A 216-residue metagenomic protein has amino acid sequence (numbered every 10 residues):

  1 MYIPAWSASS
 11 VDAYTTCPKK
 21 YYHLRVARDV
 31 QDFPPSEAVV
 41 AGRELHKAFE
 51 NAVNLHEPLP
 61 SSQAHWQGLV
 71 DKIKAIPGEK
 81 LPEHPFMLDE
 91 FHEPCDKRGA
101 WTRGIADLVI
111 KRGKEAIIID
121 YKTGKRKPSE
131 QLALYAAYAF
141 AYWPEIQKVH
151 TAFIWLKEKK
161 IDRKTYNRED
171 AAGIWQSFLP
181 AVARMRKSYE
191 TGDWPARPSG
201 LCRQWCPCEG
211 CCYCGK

Functional and structural regions predicted by a protein language model:
M1-K216: RecB-family 4Fe-4S metal-dependent nuclease core
